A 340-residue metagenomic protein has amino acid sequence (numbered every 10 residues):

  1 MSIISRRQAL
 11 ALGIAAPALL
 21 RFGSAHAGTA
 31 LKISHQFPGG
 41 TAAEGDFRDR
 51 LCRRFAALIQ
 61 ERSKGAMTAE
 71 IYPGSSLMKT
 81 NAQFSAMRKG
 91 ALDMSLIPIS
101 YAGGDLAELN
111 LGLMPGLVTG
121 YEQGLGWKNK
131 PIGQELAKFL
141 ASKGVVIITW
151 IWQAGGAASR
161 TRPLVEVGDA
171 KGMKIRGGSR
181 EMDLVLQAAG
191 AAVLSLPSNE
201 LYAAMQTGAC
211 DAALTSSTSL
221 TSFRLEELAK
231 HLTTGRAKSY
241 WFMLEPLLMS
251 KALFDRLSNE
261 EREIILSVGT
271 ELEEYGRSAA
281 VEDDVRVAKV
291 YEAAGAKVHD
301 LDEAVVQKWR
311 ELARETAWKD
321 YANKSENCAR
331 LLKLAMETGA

Functional and structural regions predicted by a protein language model:
S2-S5, L10-L20, H26-Q123, I132 (+1 more regions): N-terminal secretory/targeting leader peptides
